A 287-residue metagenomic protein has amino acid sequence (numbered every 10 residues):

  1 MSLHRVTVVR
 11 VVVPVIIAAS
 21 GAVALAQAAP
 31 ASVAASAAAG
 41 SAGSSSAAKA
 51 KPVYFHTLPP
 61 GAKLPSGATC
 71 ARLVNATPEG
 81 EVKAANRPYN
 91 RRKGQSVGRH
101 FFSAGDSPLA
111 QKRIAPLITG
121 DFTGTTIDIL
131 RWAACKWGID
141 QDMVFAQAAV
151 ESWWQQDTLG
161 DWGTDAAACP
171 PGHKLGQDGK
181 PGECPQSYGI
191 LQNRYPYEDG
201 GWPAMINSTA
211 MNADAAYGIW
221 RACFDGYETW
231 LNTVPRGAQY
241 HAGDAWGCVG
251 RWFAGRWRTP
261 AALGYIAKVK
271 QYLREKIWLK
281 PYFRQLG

Functional and structural regions predicted by a protein language model:
M1-A34, A38: Secretory targeting and sorting signals
S2-H4, L25-A26, S36-P108, A115-T123 (+2 more regions): Non-catalytic cell-wall polysaccharide-engagement segments
S2-H4, R10, P14, D140 (+3 more regions): Poly-acidic low-complexity segments
Q27, A31, G163-A167, R284: A sequence-level detector of short, solvent-exposed, charge-rich linear segments
T126: N-terminal active-site wall of soluble small-molecule enzyme domains
I129-R131, K136-L175, N193, A216 (+1 more regions): Short, functionally critical alpha-helical segments immediately adjacent to catalytic or ligand/cofactor-binding
